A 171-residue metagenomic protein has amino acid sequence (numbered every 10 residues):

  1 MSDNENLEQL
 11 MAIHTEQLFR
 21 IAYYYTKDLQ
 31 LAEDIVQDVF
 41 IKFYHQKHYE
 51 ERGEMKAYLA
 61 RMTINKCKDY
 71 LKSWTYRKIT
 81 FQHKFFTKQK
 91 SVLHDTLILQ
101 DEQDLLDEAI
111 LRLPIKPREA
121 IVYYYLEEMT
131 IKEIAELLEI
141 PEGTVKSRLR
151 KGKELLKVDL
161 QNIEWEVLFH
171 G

Functional and structural regions predicted by a protein language model:
M1-E8, K78-F81, E136-E139, K153-G171: C-terminal edge and immediately downstream basic/flexible tail or linker adjoining helix-turn-helix-like DNA-binding
M1-R20, Y24, E33, R112: A short, charge-rich alpha-helical start-of-domain segment used by transcription regulators
T15, F19, F40, P114 (+2 more regions): C-terminal flanking helix
R20, D34-I41, H45, G53-N65: Structural recognition of an alpha-helix C-terminal capping motif at a helix-to-coil junction
D28, T130, E139-T144: Helix-turn-helix DNA-binding motif, specifically the short coil turn and the N-cap/start of the second
I64-F81, K151: Arg/Lys-rich amphipathic alpha helix in sigma70-family domain 2
R77-L106, L111, T130, F169-H170: Internal acidic/polar
A120-Y124: A short pre-motif secondary-structure segment
